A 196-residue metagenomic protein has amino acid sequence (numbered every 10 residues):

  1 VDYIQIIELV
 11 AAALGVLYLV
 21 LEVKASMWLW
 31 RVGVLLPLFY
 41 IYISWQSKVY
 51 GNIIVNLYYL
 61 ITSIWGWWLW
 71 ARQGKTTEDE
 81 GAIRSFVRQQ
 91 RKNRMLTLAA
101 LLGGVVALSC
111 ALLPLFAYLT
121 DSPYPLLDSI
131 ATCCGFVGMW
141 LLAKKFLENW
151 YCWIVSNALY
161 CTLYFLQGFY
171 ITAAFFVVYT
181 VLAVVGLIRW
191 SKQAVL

Functional and structural regions predicted by a protein language model:
V1-A25, L29, Q73-T76, R84-L196: Polytopic alpha-helical membrane-helix bundles and their juxtamembrane interface segments in multi-pass membrane
V16-V49: Long, highly hydrophobic alpha-helical transmembrane signal-anchor segments
Y18, L36, G51-I54, L69 (+1 more regions): Short, flexible micro-motifs
G33, V55-N56, F175-F176: Residue-level recognition of transmembrane alpha-helices in multi-pass small-molecule transporters/permeases
V34-Y40, Y59-T62, G104-V106: Mid-membrane cores of alpha-helical transmembrane segments in multi-pass membrane proteins, especially transporters
S47-T62: Alpha-helical transmembrane segments
Y58-E78: Membrane-water interface of transmembrane alpha-helices
